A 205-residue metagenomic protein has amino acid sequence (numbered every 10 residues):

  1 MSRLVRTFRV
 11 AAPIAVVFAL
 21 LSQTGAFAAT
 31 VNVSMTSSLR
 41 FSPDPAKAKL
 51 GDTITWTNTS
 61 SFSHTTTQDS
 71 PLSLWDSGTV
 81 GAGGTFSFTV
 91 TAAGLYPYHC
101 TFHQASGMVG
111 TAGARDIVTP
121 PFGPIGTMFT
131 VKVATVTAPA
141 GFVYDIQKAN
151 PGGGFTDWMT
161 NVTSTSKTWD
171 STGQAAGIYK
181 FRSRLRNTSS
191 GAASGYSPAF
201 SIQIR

Functional and structural regions predicted by a protein language model:
T24-A28: Sec/Tat signal peptide C-region and signal peptidase I cleavage site
A29-L50, A114-V118: N-terminal edge beta-strand
V31-N32, V80-I125, A138-Y144, A176-S189 (+1 more regions): Extracellular/periplasmic metallocenter environments
V31-V33, A46, F62-P97, G110 (+2 more regions): Extracytoplasmic beta-sandwich strand-turn segments characteristic of Greek-key/jelly-roll folds
A48-I54, P124-V131: Short coil/turn motif common to extracellular beta-sandwich-like domains
T57-S60, V133-A138: Acidic, Ser/Thr
H64-T66, F142-I146: Short beta-strand elements bearing conserved aromatic residues within extracellular beta-rich modules
D69-S73, Q147-T156, T188: Change "in extracellular beta-sheet-rich domains … of secreted and cell-surface proteins" to "in beta-sheet-rich domains
